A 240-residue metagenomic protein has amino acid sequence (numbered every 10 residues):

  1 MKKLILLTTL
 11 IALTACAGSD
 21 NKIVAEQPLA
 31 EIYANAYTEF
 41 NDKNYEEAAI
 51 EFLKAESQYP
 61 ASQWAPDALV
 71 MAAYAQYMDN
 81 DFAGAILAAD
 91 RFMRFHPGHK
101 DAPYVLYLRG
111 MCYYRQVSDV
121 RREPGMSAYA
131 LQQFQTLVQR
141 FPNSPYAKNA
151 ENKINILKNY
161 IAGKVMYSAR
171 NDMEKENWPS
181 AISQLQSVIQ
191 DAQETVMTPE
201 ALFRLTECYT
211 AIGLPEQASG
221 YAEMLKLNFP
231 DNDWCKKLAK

Functional and structural regions predicted by a protein language model:
L4-L6, L10, C16-K240: Acidic, polar-rich low-complexity tracts and alpha-helical solenoid repeat scaffolds
